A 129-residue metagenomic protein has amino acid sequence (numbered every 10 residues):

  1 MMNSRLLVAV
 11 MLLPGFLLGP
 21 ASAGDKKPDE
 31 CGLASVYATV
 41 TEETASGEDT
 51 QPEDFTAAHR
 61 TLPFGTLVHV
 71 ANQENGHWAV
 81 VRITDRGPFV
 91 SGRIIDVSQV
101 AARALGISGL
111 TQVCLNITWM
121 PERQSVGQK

Functional and structural regions predicted by a protein language model:
N3-L6, V10, G19-K129: Secreted/periplasmic proteins
